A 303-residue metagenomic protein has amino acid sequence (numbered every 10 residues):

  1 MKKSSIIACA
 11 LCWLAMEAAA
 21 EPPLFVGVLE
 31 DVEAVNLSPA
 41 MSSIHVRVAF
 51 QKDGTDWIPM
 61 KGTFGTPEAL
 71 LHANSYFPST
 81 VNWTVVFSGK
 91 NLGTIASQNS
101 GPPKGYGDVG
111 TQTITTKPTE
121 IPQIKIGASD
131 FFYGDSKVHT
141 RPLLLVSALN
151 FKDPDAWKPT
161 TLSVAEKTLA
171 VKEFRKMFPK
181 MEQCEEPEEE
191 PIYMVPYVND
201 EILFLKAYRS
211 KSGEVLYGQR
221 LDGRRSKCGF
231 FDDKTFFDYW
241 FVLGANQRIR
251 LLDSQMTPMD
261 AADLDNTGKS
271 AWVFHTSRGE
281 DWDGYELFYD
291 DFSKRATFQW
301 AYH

Functional and structural regions predicted by a protein language model:
M1-I7: Bacterial N-terminal signal peptides that target proteins for export
L11-C12: Repetitive helical segments and hydrophobic/amphipathic motifs
A15-E17: N-terminal signal peptide c-region/cleavage motif recognized by signal peptidases
E21-H303: Beta-propeller-forming repeat regions
